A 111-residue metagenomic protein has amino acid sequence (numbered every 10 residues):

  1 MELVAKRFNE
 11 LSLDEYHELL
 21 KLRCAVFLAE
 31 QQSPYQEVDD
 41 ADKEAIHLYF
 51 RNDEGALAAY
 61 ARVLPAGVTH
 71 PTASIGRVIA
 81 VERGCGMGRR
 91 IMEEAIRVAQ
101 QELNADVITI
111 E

Functional and structural regions predicted by a protein language model:
M1, P71, D106: Residue-level signal for beta-strand positions within conserved beta-sheet cores that form or flank
M1-Y35, D39-E44, R51-A56: Short amphipathic alpha-helix that is part of the acyltransferase structural core
E30, A66-V68: Conserved, charge-rich beta-strand/loop surface module that forms ligand/interface-binding patches within domains
Y49, A56-P65, T72-I79: Conserved beta-strand in the GNAT
A80, C85-V98: Conserved acetyl-CoA-binding loop-helix of GNAT-fold acetyltransferases
A99-E111: Conserved GNAT acetyl-CoA-binding A-motif
